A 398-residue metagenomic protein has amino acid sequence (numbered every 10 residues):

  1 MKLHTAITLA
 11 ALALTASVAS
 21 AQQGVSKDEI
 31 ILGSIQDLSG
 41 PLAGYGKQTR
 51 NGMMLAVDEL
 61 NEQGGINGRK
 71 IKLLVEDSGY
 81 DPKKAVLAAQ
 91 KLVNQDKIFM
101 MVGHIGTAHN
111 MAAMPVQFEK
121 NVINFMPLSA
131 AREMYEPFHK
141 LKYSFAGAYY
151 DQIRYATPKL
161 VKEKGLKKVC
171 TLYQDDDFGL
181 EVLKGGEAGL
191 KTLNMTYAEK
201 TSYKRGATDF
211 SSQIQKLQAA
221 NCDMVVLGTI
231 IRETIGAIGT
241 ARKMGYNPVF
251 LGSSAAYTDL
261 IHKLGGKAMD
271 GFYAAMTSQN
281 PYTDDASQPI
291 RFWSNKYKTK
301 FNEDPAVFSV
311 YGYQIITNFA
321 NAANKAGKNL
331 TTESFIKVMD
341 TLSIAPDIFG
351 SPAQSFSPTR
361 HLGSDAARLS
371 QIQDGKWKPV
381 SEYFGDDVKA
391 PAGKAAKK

Functional and structural regions predicted by a protein language model:
M1-I31, F384-K398: Short, low-complexity disordered leader/linker segments with a strong preference for bacterial N-terminal type II
V25, I31, G44-N51, E59 (+3 more regions): Beta-alpha junction/loop-to-helix N-cap segments that form part of ligand/metal-binding clefts
G33-P41, A274-A275: Acidic/histidine-rich, surface-exposed loop or edge segments in extracytoplasmic proteins
D37, D58, T317-K325: Short glycine/serine- and small hydrophobic-enriched flexible loop segments
K83, K97-T201, V249-A274: Extracytoplasmic ligand/sensor domains, especially the bilobed periplasmic-binding protein
A85, S144-K168, A207-S211, T234 (+4 more regions): Hydrophobic alpha-helical segments within soluble ligand-binding/sensing domains
I238-G312, Y383-P391: Extracellular/periplasmic periplasmic-binding protein-like sensory domains
K300-S309, A320-W377, K394-K398: Segments of small-molecule ligand-sensing domains
